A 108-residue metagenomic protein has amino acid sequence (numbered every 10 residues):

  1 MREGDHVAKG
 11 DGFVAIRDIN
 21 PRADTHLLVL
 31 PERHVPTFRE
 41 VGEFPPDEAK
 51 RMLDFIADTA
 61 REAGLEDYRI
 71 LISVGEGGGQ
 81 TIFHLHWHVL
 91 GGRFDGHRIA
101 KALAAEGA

Functional and structural regions predicted by a protein language model:
M1-A108: HIT superfamily nucleotide-processing domains
